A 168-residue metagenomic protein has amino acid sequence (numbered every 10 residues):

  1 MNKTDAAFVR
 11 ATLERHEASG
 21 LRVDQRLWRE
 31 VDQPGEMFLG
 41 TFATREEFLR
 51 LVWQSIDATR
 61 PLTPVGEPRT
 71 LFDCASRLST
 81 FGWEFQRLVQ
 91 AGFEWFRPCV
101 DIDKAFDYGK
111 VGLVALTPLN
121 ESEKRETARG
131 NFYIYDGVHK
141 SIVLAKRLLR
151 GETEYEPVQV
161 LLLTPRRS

Functional and structural regions predicted by a protein language model:
T4-A7, A11-R15, S19-R26, G35 (+8 more regions): Short alpha-helix boundary/capping and kink motifs at helix termini
I134: S1/OB-fold single-stranded RNA-binding interface
K140-L148: Short, well-ordered amphipathic alpha-helices
S141, T153-Y155: Short, low-complexity, polar/charged sequence segments that are solvent-exposed and flexible
Y155-S168: Charge-dense polyanion-binding interfaces
